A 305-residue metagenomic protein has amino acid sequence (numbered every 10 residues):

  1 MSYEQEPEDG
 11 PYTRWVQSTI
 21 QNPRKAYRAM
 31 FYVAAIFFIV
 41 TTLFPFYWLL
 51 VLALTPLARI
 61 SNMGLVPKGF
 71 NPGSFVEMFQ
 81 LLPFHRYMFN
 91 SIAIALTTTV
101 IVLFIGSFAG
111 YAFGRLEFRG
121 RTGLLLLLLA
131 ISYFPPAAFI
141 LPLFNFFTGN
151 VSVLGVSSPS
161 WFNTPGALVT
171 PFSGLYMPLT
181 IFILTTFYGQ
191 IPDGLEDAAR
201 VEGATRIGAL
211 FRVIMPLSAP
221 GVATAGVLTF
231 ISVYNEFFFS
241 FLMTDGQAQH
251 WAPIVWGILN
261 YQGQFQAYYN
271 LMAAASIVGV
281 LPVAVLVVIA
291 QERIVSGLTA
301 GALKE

Functional and structural regions predicted by a protein language model:
S2-T13, R28-E305: A structural signal for multi-pass alpha-helical bundles of membrane permease subunits that mediate small-molecule
R14-S18: Short glycine/proline-rich turn/loop motifs
Q21, K25: Conserved catalytic/binding loops enriched for acidic/polar residues
